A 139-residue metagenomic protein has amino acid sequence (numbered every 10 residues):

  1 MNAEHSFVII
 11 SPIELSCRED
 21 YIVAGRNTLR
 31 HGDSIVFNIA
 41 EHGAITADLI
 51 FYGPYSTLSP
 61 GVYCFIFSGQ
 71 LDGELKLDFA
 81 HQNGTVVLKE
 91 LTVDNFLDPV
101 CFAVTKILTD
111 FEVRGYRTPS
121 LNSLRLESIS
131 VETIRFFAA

Functional and structural regions predicted by a protein language model:
N2-S59, Q70, A80, S120-A139: Glycan-recognition and processing domains
H5, L75, V87-K89: Short beta-strand segments
L58-Y63, T109: A glycine-anchored, Pro-Gly-centered beta-turn/N-cap motif
C64-Q70: Short edge beta-strand/loop segments characteristic of extracellular beta-sandwich folds
L71-G73, T109: Short glycine/proline-enriched coil/turn segments at helix->beta-strand junctions
G73-T85: Short, surface-exposed beta-strand/strand-loop-strand elements in extracellular ectodomains
G84-D110, Y116-N122: Extracellular carbohydrate recognition and processing domains and analogous Trp-centered ligand-binding platforms
